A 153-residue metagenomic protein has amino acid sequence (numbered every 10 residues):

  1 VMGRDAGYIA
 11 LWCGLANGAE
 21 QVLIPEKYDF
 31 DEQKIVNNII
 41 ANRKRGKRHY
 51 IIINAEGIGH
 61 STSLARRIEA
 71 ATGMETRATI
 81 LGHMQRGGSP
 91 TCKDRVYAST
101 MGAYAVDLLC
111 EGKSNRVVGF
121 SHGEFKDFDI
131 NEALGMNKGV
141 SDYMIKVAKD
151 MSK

Functional and structural regions predicted by a protein language model:
V1-E75, L81: Accessory alpha-helical/coil subdomains and C-terminal extensions that flank or cap enzyme catalytic cores
G3, A78, M84, A98 (+1 more regions): Short glycine- and Lys/Arg-enriched binding-loop motifs that mark or flank ligand-binding interfaces
Y8, W12, V96, T100-A103: A broad detector of short, well-ordered amphipathic alpha-helices that serve as recognition/interaction surfaces
I40-N42, R95-V96, G135-M136: Short, hinge-like loop/turn segments at secondary-structure boundaries
S61-S63, R86-S89, E124-D129: Short active-site-adjacent structural elements
R67, M74, M84-S99, V106-C110: Catalytic, metal-anchored helix/loop core of enzyme active sites in primary metabolism
C92, T100, Y104, L108-F120 (+1 more regions): Conserved catalytic/coupling modules of large nucleotide/cofactor-utilizing molecular machines
R116-K153: Phosphate-binding loop/pocket of nucleotide- and phosphate-handling active sites
